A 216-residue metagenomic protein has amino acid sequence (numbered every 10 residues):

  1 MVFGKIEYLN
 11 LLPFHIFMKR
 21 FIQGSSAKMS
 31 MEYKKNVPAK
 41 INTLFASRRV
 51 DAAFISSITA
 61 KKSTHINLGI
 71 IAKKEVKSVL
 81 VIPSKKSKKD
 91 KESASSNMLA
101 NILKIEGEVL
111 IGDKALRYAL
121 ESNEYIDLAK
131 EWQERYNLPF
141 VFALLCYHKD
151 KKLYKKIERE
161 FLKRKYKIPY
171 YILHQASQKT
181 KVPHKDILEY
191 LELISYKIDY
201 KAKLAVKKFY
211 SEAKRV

Functional and structural regions predicted by a protein language model:
M1-V216: Domain-level signature for soluble enzymes in the chorismate/prephenate branch of the shikimate pathway
